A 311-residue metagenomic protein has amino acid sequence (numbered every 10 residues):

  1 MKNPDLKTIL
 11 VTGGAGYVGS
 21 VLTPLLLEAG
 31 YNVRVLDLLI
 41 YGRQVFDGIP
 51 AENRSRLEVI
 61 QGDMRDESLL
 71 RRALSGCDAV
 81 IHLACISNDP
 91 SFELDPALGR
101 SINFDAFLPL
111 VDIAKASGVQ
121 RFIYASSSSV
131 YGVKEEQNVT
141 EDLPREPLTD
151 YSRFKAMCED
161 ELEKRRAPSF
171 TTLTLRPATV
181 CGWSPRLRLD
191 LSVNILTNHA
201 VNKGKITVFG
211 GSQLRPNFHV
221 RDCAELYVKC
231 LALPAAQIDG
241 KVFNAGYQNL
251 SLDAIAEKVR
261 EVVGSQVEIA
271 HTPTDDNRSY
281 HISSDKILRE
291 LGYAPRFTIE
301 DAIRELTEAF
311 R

Functional and structural regions predicted by a protein language model:
M1-A79: N-terminal Rossmann/SDR dinucleotide-binding element
T12, L36, V80-L83, F122-S127 (+1 more regions): SDR active-site strand-loop-helix element
M64-I102: NAD(P)H-binding glycine-rich loop region in Rossmannoid oxidoreductase-like domains and their noncatalytic homologs
R65, L98-P109, R145, T149 (+1 more regions): Glycine-rich NAD(P)-binding loop of the Rossmann-fold in SDR/ketoreductase-type enzymes
H82, L108-D150: Conserved Rossmann-fold NAD(P)-dependent oxidoreductase catalytic core, especially the SDR/UDP-sugar
S91-F92, T172-R186, I195-F218: A conserved pocket-lining segment of Rossmann-fold NAD(P)-dependent short-chain dehydrogenase/reductase
V133, E146-L173, V201: Active-site Tyr-X1-5-Lys
G204, F209-S212, P216-R311: C-terminal substrate-binding subdomain of Rossmann-fold SDR/epimerase-dehydratase oxidoreductases
